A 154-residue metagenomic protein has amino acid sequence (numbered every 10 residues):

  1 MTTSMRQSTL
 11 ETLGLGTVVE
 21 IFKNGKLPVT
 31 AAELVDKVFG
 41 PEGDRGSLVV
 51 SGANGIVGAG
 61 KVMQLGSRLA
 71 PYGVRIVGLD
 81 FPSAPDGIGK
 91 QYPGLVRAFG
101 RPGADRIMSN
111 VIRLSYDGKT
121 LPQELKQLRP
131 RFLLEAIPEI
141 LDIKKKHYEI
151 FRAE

Functional and structural regions predicted by a protein language model:
T2-R97: NAD(P)+-binding Rossmann beta1-loop-alpha1 motif at the extreme N-terminus of oxidoreductases
L79-G89, R97-E154: Rossmann-like NAD(P)-binding element
